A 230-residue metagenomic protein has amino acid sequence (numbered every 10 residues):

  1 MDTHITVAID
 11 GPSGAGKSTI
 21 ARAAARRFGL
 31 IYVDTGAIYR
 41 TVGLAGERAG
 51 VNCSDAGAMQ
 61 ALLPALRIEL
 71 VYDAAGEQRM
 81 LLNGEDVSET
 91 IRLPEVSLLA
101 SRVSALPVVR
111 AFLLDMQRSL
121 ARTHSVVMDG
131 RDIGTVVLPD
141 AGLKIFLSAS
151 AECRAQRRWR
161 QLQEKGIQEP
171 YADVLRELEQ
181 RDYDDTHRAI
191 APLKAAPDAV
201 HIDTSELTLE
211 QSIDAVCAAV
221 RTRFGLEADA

Functional and structural regions predicted by a protein language model:
M1-T6: Extreme N-terminal, non-catalytic leader segments that precede Walker-type/kinase nucleotide-binding cores
I9: Hydrophobic anchor at the beta1->P-loop junction of P-loop NTPases
P12: P-loop (Walker A) phosphate-binding loop of NTP-binding proteins
K17: Conserved lysine of the Walker
I20: Hydrophobic positions on the alpha1 helix immediately C-terminal to the Walker A/P-loop
R26-L93: N-terminal phosphate/diphosphate-binding loop that engages ATP/GTP or pyrophosphate donors across diverse enzyme folds
Y72, Q117-H124, I133-V136, D140 (+1 more regions): Small-molecule kinase domains that catalyze NTP-dependent phosphoryl transfer to phosphate-bearing small molecules
S88-I167: ATP-dependent NMP and nucleoside kinases share a basic, alpha-helical "lid"
